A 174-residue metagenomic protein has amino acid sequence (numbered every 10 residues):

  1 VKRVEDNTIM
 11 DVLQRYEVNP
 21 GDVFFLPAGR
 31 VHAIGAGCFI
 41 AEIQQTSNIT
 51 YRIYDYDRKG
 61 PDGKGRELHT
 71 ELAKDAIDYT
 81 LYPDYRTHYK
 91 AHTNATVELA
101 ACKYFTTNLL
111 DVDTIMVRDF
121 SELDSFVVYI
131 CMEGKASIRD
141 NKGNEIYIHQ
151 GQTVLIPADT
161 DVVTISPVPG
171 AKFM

Functional and structural regions predicted by a protein language model:
V1-K2, G37, V112-K142, G151: Glycine- and acidic-residue-biased ligand/ion/polar-headgroup-sensing regions
R3-Y51: Loop-centered beta-sheet repeat module
L13, G29-R30, A95-E98, M116-D119 (+2 more regions): Generic recognition of flexible, low-complexity loop/linker segments
L13-F24, D140-T160: Short acidic-glycine-tyrosine-enriched beta hairpin
R15-Y16, V23-F24, H32, F120-S121 (+2 more regions): His/acidic/aromatic-lined binding-pocket segments of jelly-roll/cupin-type domains and related regulatory beta-sandwich
G29-I49, H149, A158-M174: Ligand-binding loop in jelly-roll beta-barrel domains
Y51-L123: C-terminal amphipathic alpha-helical segment
N94, C102-T107, L123-F126, E133 (+4 more regions): Active-site lining segments that contact anionic ligands and/or coordinate catalytic metals
